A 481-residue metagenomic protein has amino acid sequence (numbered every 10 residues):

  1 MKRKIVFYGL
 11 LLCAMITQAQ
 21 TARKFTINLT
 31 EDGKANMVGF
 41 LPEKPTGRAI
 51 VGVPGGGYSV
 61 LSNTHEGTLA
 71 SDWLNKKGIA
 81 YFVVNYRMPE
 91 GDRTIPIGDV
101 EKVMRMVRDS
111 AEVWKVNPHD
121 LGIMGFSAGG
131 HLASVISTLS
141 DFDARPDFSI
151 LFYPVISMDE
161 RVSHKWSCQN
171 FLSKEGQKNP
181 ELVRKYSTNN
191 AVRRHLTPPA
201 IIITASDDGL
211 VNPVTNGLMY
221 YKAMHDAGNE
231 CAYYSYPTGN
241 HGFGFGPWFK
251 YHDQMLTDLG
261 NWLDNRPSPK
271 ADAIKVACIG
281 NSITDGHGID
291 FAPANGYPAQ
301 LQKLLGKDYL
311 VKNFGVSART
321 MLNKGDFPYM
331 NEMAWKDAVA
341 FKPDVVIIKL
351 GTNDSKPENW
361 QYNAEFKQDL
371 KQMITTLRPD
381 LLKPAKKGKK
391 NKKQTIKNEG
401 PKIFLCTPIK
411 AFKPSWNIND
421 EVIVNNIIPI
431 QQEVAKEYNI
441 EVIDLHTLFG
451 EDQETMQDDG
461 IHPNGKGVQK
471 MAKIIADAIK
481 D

Functional and structural regions predicted by a protein language model:
A35-V38, L218-P269, D458-I461, G465: C-terminal catalytic histidine-bearing segment of alpha/beta-hydrolase fold enzymes
S62-T64, L69, F82-P118, P247-Q254: Catalytic nucleophile-loop/oxyanion-hole region of alpha/beta-hydrolase and closely related hydrolase-like folds
K102-W166, V183, T188: Primarily recognizes the serine-hydrolase "nucleophile elbow" in alpha/beta-hydrolase and SGNH/GDSL folds
S163-K165, A273-A277, I283-K371: Conserved SGNH/GDSL esterase-like catalytic core that processes O-acyl groups on lipids and polysaccharides
I201-T204, D208: Short beta-strand/loop motif that positions the catalytic acidic residue of the alpha/beta-hydrolase fold
G209-N216: Conserved alpha/beta-hydrolase "acid-adjacent" motif
N240-G246, I289, E358, P408-D481: Catalytic His-Asp segment of secreted/periplasmic serine-dependent ester chemistry enzymes
K349-N353, T376-N425: Active-site segments of SGNH/GDSL-like serine hydrolases that catalyze O-acetyl group transfer/hydrolysis on lipids
